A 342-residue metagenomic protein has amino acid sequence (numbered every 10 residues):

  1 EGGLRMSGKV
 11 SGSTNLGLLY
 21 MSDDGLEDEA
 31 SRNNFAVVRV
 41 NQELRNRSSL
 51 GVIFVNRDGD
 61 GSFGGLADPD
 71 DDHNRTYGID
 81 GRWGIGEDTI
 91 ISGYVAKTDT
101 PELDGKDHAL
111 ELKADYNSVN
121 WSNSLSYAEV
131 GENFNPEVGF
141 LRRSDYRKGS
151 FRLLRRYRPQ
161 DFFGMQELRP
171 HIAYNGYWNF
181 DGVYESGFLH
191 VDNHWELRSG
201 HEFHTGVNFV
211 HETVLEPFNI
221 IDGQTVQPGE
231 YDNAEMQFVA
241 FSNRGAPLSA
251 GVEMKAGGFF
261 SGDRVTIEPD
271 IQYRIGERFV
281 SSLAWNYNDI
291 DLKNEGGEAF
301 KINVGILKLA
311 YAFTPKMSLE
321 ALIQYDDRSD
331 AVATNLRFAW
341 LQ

Functional and structural regions predicted by a protein language model:
E1-D72, D80: A conserved hydrophobic secondary-structure block that centers on an alpha-helix together with its immediately flanking
S7, Y94-Q342: Exposed, low-structure sequence patches enriched in small/polar residues
V10-S11, I85, L197-R198: Short acidic-glycine loop/turn motifs at beta-strand connectors
L16, G84, D330-A333: A generic signature of intrinsically disordered, low-complexity regions enriched in glycine/proline and charged/polar
A36, S48-V52, R75-G81, T89-G93 (+3 more regions): Extended, hydrophobic alpha-helical segments in both membrane/secreted and soluble proteins
G59-F63, N74-R75, G81-G84, D88-E102 (+2 more regions): Extended, well-ordered alpha-helical scaffold/bundle regions in very large, multi-domain proteins
